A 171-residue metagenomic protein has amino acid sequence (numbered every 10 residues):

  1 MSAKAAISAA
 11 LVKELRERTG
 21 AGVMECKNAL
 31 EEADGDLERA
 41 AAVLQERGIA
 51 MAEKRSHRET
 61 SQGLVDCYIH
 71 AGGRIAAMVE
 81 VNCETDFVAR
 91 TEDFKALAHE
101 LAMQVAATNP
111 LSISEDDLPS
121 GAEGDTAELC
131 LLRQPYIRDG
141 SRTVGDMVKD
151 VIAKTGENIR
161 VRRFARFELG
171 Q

Functional and structural regions predicted by a protein language model:
S2-Q171: N-terminal assembly/interaction segments in proteins that build large macromolecular machines
